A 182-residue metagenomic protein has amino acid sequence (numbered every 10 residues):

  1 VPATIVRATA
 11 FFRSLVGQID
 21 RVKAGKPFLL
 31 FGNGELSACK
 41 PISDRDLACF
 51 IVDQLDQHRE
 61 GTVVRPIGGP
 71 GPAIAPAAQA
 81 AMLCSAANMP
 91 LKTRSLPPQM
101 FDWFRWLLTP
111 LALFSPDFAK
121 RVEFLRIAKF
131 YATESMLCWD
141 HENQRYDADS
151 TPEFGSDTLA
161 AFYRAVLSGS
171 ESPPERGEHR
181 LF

Functional and structural regions predicted by a protein language model:
V1-M89: Oxidoreductase cofactor-interface core, primarily capturing Rossmann-like NAD(P)-dependent enzymes
K23-K26, K40, K92, R105 (+2 more regions): Context-gated lysine
G61, T93-R94, P173-G177: Short, polar/charged, Gly/Pro-enriched helix-capping and turn/loop motifs at alpha-helix termini and inter-helix linkers
V64-R65, P90-W103, L125: C-terminal "lid/loop" region of Rossmann-like NAD(P)-dependent oxidoreductases
L83, A87, L91, F114-S115 (+1 more regions): A broad structural signal for alpha-helix termini and local helix breaks/kinks
Q99-F182: A hydrophobic C-terminal alpha-helical subdomain
